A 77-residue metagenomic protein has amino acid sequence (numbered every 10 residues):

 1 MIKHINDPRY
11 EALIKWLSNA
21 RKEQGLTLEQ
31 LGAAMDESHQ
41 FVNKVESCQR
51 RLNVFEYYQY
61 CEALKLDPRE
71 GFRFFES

Functional and structural regions predicted by a protein language model:
M1-E23: A short, Lys/Arg-rich alpha-helix, primarily the initiator
K15-A34, Q59: Short basic helix-loop element that most often maps to the first helix and adjoining turn of HTH DNA-binding modules
E29, Q40, R69: Key DNA-contact positions within bacterial/archaeal DNA-binding proteins
D36-R51: Recognition helix of helix-turn-helix/homeodomain-like DNA-binding domains that insert into the DNA major groove
E46, E56, F75: DNA major-groove recognition helix of helix-turn-helix
Q49-C61: Short, basic-rich loop-to-helix N-cap that marks the start of a DNA-contacting helix
K65-S77: Short C-terminal boundary/hinge segments that cap the last helix of small helical domains
